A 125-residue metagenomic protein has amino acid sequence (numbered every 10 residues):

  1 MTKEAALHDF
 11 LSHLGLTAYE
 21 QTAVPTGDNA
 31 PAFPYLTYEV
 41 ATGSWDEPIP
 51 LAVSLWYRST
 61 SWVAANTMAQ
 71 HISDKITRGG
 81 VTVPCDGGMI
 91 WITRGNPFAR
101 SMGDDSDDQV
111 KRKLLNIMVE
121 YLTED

Functional and structural regions predicted by a protein language model:
M1-D46, V63, G79-W91: Small/polar-rich, solvent-exposed N-terminal microdomains that initiate assembly or binding
M1-F10, A41-P48, M89-D125: Short, charged interaction patches at domain edges and termini
Y19-Q21, W56-R58, K75: Predominantly extracellular/luminal cell-surface or secreted proteins
F33, K75-G79, V110-R112: A generic structural signal for ordered secondary structure
E47-V63, Q70-I72, K111-Y121: Oligomerization/assembly interface segments of phage tail-like spikes and tubes
N66-T82: Short, hydrophobic/π-rich interface segment
